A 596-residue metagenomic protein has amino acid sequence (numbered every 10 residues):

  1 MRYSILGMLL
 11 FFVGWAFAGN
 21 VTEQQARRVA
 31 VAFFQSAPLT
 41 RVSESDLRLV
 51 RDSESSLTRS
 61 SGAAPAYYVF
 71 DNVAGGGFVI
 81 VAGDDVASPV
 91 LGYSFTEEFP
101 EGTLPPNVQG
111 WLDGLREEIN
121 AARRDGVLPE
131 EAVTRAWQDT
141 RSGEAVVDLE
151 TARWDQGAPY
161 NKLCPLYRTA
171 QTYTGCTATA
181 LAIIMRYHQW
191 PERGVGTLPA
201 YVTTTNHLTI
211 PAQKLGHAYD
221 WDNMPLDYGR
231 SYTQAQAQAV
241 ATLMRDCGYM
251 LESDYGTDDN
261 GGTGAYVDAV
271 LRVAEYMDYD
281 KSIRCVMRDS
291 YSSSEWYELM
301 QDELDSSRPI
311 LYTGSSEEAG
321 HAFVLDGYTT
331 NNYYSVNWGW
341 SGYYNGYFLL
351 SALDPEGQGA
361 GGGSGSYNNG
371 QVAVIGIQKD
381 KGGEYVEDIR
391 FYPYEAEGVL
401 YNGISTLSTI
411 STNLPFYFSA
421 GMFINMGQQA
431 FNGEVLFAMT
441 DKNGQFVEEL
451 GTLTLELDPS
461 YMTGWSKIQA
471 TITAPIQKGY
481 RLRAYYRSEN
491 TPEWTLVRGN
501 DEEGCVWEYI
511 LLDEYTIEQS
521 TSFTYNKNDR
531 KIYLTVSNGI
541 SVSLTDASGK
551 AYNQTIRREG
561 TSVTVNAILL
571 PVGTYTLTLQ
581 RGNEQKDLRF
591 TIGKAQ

Functional and structural regions predicted by a protein language model:
F12, A16, E518-Q596: C-terminal outer-membrane/trafficking sorting elements
G19-T58: Short, non-transmembrane alpha-helical segments in secretory-pathway proteins
T22, A26-V29, F34, S60-S61 (+5 more regions): Noncatalytic regulatory segments and standalone regulatory/sensor domains
R48-G76, L271, E275-N337: Active-site-adjacent substructure of cysteine-protease-like catalytic cores
V90-G262: Active-site-adjacent structural segments surrounding the nucleophilic cysteine of cysteine proteases and isopeptidases
Q358-Y417, G421-F423, D441-Q445, Y509-K527: Short, compositionally biased P/S/T/A/G/V-rich stretches that sit at domain boundaries
T471-Y480, A567-V572: Surface-exposed, short loops/turns at beta-strand junctions within beta-sandwich domains
T491-T516, F590-K594: Short beta-strand elements
